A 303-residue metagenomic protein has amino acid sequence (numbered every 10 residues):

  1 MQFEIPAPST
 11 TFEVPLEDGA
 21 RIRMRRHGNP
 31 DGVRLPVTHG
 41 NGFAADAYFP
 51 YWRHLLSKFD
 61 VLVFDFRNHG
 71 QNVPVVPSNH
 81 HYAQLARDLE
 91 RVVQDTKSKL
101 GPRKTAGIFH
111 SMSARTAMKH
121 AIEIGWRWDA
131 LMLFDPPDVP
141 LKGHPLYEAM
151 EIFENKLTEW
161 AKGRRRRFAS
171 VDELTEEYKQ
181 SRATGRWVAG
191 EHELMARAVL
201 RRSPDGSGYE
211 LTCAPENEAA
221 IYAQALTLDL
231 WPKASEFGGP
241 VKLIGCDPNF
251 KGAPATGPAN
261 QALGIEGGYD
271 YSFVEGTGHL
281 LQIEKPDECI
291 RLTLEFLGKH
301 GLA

Functional and structural regions predicted by a protein language model:
E17, F66-I108, R291: Active-site loop/oxyanion-hole signature of alpha/beta-hydrolase fold enzymes
R23-P74: Conserved HGGG/HGGXW glycine-rich cap/lid loop of the alpha/beta-hydrolase fold
F109-S113, A117: Gly/Ala-rich beta-loop-alpha elbow adjacent to hydrolase catalytic centers
I122, D129-S170: Flexible "cap/lid" loop of the alpha/beta hydrolase fold
R165-K251: Alpha/beta-hydrolase
S235-T277: Conserved loop-alpha-helix segment in the C-terminal half of the alpha/beta-hydrolase fold that carries the catalytic
V274-P286: Catalytic histidine-centered segment of alpha/beta-hydrolase-like enzymes
I283-E295: Post-His helix in hydrolase/transferase enzymes
